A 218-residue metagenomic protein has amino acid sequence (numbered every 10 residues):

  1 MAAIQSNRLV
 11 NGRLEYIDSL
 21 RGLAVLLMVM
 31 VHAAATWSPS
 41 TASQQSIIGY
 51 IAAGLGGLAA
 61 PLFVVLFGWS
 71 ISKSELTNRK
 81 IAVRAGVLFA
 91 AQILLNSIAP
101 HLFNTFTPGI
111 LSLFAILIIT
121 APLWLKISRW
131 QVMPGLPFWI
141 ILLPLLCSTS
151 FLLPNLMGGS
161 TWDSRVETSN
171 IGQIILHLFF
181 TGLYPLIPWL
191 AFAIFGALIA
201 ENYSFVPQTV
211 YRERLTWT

Functional and structural regions predicted by a protein language model:
M1-T218: Alpha-helical transmembrane segments and their immediate juxtamembrane cytosolic regions
